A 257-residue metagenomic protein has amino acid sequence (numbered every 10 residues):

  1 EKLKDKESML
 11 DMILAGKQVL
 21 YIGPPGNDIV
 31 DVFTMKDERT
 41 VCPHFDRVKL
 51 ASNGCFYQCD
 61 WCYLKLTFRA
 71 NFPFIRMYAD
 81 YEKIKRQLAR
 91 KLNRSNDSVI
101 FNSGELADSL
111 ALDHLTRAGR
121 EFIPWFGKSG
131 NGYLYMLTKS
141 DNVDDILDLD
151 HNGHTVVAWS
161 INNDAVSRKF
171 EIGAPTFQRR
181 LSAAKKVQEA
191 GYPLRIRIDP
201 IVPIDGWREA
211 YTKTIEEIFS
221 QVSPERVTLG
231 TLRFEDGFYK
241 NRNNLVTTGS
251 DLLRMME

Functional and structural regions predicted by a protein language model:
E1-F45: Flexible, acidic/Gly-rich N-terminal and inter-domain linker regions that tether and position cofactor-handling modules
P25, I29-T40, D60-A158, K186: Conserved Radical SAM active-site core
K49-C59: Cysteine-centered iron-sulfur cluster-binding motifs in ferredoxin-type domains/subunits of redox enzymes
A107-L110, D141-D144, T155-P175, P200-I204 (+1 more regions): Conserved radical SAM core fold
D144-D164, P224-R233, G249-M255: Non-cysteine beta-strand/loop elements that form the S-adenosyl-L-methionine
F170-E171, V202-W207, E225-E257: Flexible glycine/acidic-rich beta-alpha junction loops that bind and position SAM and/or redox cofactors in anaerobic
Q188-L194: A conserved active-site cap/scaffold subdomain adjacent to cofactor or substrate pockets
G206-Q221: Catalytic cores of alpha/beta
